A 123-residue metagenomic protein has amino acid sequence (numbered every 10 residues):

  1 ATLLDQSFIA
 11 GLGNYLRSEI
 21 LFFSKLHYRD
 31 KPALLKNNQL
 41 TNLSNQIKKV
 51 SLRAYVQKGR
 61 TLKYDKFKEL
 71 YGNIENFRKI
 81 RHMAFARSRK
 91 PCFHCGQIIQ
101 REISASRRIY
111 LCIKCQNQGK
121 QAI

Functional and structural regions predicted by a protein language model:
A1-I123: Basic, nucleic-acid-binding surfaces and adjacent catalytic neighborhoods in DNA/RNA-processing proteins
